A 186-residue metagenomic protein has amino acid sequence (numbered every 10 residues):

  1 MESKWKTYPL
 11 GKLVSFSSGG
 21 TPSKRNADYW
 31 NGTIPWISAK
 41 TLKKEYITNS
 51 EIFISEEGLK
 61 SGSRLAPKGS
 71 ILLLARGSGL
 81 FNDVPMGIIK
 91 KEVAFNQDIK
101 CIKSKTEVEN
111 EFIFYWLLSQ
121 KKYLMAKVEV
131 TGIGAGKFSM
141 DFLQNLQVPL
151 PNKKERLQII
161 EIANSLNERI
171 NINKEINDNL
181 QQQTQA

Functional and structural regions predicted by a protein language model:
M1-G20, K43-K44, N145-A186: Non-catalytic DNA-recognition/assembly elements of restriction-modification systems
S3, P35, I71, V93 (+1 more regions): Residues that recognize and position ribonucleotide moieties
T7-N26, S38-K68: Sequence-specific dsDNA recognition surfaces
S23-N31, K127-V130: Short coil/turn segments at secondary-structure boundaries
S38, N49-Q120: A short beta-sheet element
E92-K100, E111, T131-I160, N164: A short glycine-rich beta-alpha junction/loop motif
F114, L118-K122, A126, Q147-P149: Well-ordered mid-protein domain cores that form the structural environment of catalytic cofactors
